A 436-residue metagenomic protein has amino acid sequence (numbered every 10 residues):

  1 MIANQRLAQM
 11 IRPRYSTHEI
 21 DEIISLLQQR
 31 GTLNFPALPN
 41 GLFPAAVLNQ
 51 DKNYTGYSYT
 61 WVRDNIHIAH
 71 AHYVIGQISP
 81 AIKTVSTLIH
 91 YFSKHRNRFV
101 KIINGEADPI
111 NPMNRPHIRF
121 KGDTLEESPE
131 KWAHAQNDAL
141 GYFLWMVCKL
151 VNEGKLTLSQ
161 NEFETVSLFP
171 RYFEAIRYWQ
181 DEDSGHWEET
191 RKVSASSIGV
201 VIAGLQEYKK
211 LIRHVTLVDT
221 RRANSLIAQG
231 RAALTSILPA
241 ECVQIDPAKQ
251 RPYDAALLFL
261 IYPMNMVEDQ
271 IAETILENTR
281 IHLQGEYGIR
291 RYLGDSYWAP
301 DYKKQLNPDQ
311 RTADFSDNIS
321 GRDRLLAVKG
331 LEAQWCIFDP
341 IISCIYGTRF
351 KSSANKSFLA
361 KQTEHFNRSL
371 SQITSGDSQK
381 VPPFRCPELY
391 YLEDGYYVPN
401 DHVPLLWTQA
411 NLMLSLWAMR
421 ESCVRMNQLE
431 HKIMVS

Functional and structural regions predicted by a protein language model:
M1-S436: Acidic, mature catalytic/reactive cores of soluble proteins
